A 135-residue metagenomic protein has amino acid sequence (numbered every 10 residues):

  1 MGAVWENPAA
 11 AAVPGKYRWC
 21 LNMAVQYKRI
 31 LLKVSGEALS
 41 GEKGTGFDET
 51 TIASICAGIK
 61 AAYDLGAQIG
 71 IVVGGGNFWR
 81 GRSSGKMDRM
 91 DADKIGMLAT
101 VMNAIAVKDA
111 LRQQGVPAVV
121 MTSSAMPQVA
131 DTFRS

Functional and structural regions predicted by a protein language model:
A3, A9-A12: Ala/Thr-enriched low-complexity intrinsically disordered regions
L21-I69: N-terminal glycine-/serine-/threonine-rich phosphate-binding loop
L31-S35, V73-G74, M121-T122: Short beta-strand segments
A38-S40, G76-G81, P127-Q128: Short, active-site-adjacent cap segments at secondary-structure transitions
K43-G44, G81-S84, D131-T132: Short acidic, glycine/serine/threonine-rich loops at helix termini
A53-S54, A61-A62, Q68-I69, G75-G85 (+1 more regions): N-terminal active-site beta-alpha-beta segment that forms phosphate/nucleotide-binding and substrate-recognition loops
K86-S135: Ligand-binding beta-strand-loop-alpha-helix segment within the catalytic cores of soluble metabolic enzymes
